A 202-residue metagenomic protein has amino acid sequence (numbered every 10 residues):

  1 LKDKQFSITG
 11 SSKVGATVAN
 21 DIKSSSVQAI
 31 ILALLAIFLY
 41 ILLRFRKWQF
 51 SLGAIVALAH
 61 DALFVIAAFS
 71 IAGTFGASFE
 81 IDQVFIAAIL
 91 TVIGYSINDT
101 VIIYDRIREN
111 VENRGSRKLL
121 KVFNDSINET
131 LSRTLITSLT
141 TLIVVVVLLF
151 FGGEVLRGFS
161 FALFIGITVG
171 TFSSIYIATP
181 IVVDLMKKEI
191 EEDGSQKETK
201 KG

Functional and structural regions predicted by a protein language model:
L1-L34: Juxtamembrane "pre-transmembrane" interface segments
V18, I37, D61, V101 (+2 more regions): Residue-level signature of catalytic and energy-coupling elements of molecular machines, predominantly ATP/GTP-dependent
K23-F64, A68, S138-L148: Internal alpha-helical transmembrane segments of multipass membrane proteins, especially hydrophobic lipid-embedded
S24, Q28, L32, L52 (+7 more regions): Alpha-helical transmembrane segments of multi-pass inner-membrane proteins, especially transporters/permeases
S51, I55, I66, D99-R106 (+3 more regions): Membrane-spanning helices that line or support transport/gating and their immediate boundary helices in channels
S51-D105: Hydrophobic transmembrane alpha-helices and their membrane-interface caps in long multi-pass transport proteins
R114-S132: Helix-loop junctions and hydrophobic alpha-helical segments within the transmembrane domains of large membrane
N124, S132, F151-G202: Hydrophobic alpha-helical transmembrane segments of membrane transport and translocation systems, primarily multi-pass
